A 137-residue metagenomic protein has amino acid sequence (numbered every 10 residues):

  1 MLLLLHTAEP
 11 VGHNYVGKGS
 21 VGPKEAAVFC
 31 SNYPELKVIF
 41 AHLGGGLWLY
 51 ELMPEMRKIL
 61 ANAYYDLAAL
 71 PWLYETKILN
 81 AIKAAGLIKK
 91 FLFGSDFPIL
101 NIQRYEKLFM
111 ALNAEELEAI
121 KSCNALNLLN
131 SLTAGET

Functional and structural regions predicted by a protein language model:
M1-L92: Catalytic pocket-lining loop regions of alpha/beta-barrel enzymes, especially the amidohydrolase/enolase/GH5 lineages
L47, F97-P98: Short, flexible micro-motifs
A85-L92, I99-T137: Mid-to-C-terminal alpha-helical segments outside catalytic/metal-binding sites
